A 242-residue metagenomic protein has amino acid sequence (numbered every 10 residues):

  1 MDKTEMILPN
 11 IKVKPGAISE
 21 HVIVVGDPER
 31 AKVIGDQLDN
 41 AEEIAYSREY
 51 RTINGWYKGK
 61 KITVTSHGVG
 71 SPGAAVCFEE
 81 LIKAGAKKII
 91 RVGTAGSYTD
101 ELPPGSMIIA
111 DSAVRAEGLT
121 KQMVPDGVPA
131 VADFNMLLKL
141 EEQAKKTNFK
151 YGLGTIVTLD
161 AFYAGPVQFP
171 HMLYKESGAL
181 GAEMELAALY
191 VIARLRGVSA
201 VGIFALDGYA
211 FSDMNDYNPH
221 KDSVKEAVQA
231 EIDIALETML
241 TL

Functional and structural regions predicted by a protein language model:
M1-L138, L195: Metabolite-binding pocket within alpha/beta catalytic cores that recognizes anionic/polar moieties
A41-A45, N148-G154, L242: Flexible, glycine/charged-enriched surface loops at secondary-structure junctions
K87-K88, L180, S199: Short acidic/polar active-site loop segments enriched in Thr and Asp
M123-P129, K175-G178, Y217-K225: Glycine-rich tight-turn/loop motif centered on a GG-T
A130-S177: Active-site rim beta-loop-alpha module in soluble metabolic enzymes
K139-T147, I192, I234-L242: Generic non-transmembrane alpha-helical segments
A187-S223: Zn-dependent metallopeptidase/amidohydrolase metal-coordination segment
S212-L242: His/Asp/Glu-rich mid-to-C-terminal helical/loop segments that flank catalytic regions of hydrolases
